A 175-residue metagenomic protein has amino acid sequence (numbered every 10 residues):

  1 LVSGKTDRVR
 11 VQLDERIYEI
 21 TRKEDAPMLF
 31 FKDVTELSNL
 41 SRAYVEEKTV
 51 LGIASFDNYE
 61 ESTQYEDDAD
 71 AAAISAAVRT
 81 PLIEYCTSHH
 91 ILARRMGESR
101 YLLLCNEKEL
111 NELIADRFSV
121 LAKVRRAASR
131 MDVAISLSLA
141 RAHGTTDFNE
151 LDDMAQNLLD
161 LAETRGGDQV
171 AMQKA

Functional and structural regions predicted by a protein language model:
L1-G4, D70-A71, S75: PAS-family sensory domains
V2-N39, I135-A140: PAS-family sensory/regulatory modules and their coupling/dimerization elements
L13, Q64, L113, L151-D152 (+2 more regions): Bergerat-fold GHKL/Histidine-kinase-like ATPase
I17, R95-L104, S129-N157, G167-K174: A short glycine-enriched loop-to-beta-strand structural element that forms part of the catalytic core of nucleotide
D25-D68, T164, K174-A175: Sensory coupling linkers of modular signal transduction proteins
I74, G97-A122, D147-L151: Short helix/loop segment flanking the catalytic signature motif in cyclic-nucleotide metabolism enzymes
T80-E109, M131: Conserved helix-loop-beta segment at the catalytic/binding core of cyclic-nucleotide signaling proteins
L121-S129: A common structural junction motif
